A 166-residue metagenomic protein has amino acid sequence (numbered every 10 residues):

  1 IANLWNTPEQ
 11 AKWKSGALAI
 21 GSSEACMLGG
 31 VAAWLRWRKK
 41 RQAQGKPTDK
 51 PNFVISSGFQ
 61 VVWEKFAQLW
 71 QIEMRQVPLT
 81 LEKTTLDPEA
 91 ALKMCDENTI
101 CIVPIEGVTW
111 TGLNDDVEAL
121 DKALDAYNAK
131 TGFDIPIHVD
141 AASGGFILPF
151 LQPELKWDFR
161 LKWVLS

Functional and structural regions predicted by a protein language model:
I1-A25, R36, K40: Conserved N-terminal alpha-helix of the aminotransferase class I/II PLP-enzyme fold
G21-S166: Conserved PLP-enzyme active-site core in the AAT-like
